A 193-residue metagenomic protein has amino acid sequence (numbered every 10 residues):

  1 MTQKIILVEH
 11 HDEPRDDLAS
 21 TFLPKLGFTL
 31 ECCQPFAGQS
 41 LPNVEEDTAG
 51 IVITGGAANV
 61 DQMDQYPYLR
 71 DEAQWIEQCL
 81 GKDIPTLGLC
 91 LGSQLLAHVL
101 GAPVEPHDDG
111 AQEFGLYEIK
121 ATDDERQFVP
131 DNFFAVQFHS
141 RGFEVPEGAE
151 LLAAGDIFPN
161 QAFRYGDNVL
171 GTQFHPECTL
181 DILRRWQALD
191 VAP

Functional and structural regions predicted by a protein language model:
M1, P24-L26, H98, V129 (+1 more regions): Short, structurally constrained coil/turn elements that cap an alpha-helix or connect an alpha-helix to the following
M1-K82: N-terminal beta1-alpha1 cap of cysteine-dependent amidohydrolase-like domains
I6, E31-C33, V52, L87 (+3 more regions): Hydrophobic/aromatic beta-strand patches that form the interior of the parallel beta-sheet core in alpha/beta enzyme
D16-L18, P42, Q62-D64, A97-V99 (+3 more regions): Short glycine-/acidic-enriched loop or helix-start segments at secondary-structure transitions that form or flank
F22-K25, P67-D71, V104-E105, A154 (+1 more regions): Glycine-rich, phosphate-binding/catalytic loops in enzymes
I53-D123: Cysteine-nucleophile active-site neighborhood
L100-D181: Pocket-forming structural segment of enzyme catalytic cores
C178-P193: Acyltransferase
